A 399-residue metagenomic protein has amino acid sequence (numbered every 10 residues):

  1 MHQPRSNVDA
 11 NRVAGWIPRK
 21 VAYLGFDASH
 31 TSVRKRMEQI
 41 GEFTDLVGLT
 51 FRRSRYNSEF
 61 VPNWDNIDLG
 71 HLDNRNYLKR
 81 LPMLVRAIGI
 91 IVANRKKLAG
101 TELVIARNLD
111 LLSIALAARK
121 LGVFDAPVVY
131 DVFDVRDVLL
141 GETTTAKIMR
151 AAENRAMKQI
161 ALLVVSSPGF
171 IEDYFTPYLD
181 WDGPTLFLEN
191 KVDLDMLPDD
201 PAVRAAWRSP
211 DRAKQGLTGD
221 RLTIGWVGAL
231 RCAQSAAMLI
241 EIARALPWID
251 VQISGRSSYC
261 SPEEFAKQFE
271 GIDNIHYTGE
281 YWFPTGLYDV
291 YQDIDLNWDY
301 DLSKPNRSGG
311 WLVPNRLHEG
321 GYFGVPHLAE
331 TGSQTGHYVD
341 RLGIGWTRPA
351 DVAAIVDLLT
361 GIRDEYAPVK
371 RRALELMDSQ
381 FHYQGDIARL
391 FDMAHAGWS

Functional and structural regions predicted by a protein language model:
M1-E59, L162, D180, E189 (+3 more regions): N-terminal subdomain of nucleotide-sugar transferases
A22, R208-Q234, L239-A243, Q252: Conserved donor-binding/catalytic core segment of Leloir-type glycosyltransferases
M83-R86, A126-P127, V135-Q159, L194 (+2 more regions): Nucleotide-sugar donor phosphate/pyrophosphate-binding loop at the beta->alpha transition of glycosyltransferases
I88-L98, S113, L121, Y130 (+1 more regions): Membrane-proximal helix-turn-helix segments that form the acceptor-binding/catalytic region of lipid-linked
N154-V203, H337: A short, active-site helix/loop in glycosyltransferases that binds the activated sugar's phosphate group
A233-Q234, H276, E280-H318, Y322 (+1 more regions): Nucleotide-sugar-dependent
L246, G255, P262-D293: Nucleotide-activated donor-binding/catalytic signature segment of Leloir-type glycosyltransferases, i.e., the conserved
A350-V356, R363-A396: A charged, aromatic-enriched C-terminal amphipathic alpha-helix characteristic of glycosyltransferases across folds
